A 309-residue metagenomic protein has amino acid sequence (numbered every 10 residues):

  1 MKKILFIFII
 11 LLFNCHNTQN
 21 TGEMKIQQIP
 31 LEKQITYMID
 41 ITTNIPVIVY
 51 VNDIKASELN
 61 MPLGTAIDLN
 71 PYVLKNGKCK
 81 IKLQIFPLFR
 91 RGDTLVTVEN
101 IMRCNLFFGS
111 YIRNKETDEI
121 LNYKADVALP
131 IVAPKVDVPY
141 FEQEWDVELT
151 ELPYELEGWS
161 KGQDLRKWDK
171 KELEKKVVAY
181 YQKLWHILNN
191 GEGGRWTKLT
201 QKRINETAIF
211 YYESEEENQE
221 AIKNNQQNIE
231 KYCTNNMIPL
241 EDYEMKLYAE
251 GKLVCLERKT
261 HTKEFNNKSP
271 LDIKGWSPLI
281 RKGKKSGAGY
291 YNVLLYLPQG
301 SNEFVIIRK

Functional and structural regions predicted by a protein language model:
I4-F13: Sec-dependent N-terminal signal peptides
Q19-V47, Q84-N190, G194, L199-S214 (+1 more regions): Beta-strand-rich recognition domains
P46-P62: Short strand-turn-strand beta-turns centered on an Asx-Gly dipeptide
M61-T65, L129-P130: A short, sequence-level motif marking secondary-structure junctions
G64, N70-G77: A glycine-anchored, Pro-Gly-centered beta-turn/N-cap motif
L74-F86: Short, well-structured beta-strand segments within conserved domains
